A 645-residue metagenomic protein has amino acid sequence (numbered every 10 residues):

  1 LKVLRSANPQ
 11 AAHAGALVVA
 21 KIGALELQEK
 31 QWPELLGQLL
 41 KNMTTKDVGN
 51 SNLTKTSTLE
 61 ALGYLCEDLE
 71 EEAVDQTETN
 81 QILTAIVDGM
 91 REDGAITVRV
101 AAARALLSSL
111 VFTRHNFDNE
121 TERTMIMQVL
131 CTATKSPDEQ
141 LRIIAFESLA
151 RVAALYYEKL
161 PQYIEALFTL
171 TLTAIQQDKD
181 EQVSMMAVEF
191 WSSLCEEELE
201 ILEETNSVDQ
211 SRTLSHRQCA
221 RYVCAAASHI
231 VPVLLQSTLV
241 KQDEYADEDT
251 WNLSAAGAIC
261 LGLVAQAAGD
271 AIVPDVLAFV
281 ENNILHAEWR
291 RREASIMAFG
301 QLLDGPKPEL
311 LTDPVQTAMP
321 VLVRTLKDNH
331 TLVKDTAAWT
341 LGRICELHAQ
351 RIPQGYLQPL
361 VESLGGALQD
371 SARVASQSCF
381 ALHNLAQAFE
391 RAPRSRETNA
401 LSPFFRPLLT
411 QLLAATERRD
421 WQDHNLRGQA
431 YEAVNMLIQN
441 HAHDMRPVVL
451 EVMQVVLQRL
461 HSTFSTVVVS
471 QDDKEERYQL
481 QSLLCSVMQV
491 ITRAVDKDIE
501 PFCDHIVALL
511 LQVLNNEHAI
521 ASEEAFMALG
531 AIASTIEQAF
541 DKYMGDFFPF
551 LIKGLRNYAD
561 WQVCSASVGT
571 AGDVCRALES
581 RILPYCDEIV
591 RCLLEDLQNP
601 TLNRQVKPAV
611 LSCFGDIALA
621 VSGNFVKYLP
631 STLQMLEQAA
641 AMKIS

Functional and structural regions predicted by a protein language model:
L1-S645: Karyopherin-beta/Importin-beta family HEAT-repeat alpha-solenoid scaffold
